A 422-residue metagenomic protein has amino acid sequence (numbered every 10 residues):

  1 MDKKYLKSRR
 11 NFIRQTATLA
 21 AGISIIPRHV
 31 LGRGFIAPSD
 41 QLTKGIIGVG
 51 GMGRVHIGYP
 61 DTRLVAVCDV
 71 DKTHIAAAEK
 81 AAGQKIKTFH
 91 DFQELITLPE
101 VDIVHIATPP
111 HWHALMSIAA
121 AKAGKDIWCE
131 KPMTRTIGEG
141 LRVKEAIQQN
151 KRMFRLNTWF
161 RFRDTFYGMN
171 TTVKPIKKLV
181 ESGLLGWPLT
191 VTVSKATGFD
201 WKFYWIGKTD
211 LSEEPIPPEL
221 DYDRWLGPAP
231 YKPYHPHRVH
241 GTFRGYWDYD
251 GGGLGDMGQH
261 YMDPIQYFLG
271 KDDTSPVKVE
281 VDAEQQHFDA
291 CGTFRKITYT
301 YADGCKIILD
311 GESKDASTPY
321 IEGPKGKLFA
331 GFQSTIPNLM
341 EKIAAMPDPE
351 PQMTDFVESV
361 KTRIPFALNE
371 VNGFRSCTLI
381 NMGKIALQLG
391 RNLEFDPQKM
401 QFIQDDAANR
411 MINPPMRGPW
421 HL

Functional and structural regions predicted by a protein language model:
D2-A20: N-terminal secretory signal peptides and thylakoid transit peptides that target proteins across membranes
T16-A20, S24, P233-P236, D250-G270 (+2 more regions): C-terminal helical cap and adjacent loop that interface with cofactors, partners, or active-site loops
T16-G83, F160-R161, V180, I265: N-terminal Rossmann-like dinucleotide-binding module
I46, C129, F154-L156, A330: Hydrophobic residues in well-ordered beta-strands that form the structural core
G83, A302-K306, K325-G326: Glycine-centered tight beta-turn/hairpin loop motif at sheet-sheet or coil-to-beta transitions
I86-R142, A146: Beta-loop-alpha module in the N-terminal Rossmann-like domain of NAD(P)-dependent dehydrogenases, especially those
T134-E219: A contiguous active-site-proximal alpha/beta segment in oxidoreductase catalytic domains
E213-E219, D223-D303: Rossmann-like dinucleotide-binding domain that binds NAD(P)(H)
